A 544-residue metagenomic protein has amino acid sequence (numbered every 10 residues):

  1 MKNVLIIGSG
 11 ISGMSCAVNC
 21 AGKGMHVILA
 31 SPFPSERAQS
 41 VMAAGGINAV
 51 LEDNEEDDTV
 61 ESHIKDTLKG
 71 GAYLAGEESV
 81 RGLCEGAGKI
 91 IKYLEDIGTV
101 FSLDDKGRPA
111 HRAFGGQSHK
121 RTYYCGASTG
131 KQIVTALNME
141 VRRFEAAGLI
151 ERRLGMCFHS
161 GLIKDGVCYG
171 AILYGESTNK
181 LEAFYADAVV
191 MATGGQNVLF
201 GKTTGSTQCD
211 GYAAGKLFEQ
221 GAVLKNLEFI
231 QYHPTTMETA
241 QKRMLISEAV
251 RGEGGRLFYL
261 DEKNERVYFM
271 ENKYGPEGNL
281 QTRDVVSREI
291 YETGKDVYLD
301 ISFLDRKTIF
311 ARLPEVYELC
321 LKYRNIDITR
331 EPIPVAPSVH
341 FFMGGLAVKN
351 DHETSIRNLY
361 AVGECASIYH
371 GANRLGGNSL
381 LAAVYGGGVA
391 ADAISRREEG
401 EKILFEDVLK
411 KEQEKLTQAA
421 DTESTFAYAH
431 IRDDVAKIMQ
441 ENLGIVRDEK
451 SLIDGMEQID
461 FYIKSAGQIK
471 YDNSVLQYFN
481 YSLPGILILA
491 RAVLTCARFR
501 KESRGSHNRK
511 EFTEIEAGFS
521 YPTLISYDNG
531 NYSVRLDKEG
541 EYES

Functional and structural regions predicted by a protein language model:
K2-N3, P34-E36, M42-A43, I47 (+8 more regions): Glycine- and aromatic-enriched mobile tails/lids
V4-L29: N-terminal Rossmann-like FAD-binding beta1-loop-alpha1 element of flavoenzymes
F33-D66: Conserved N-terminal glycine-rich FAD pyrophosphate-binding loop of Rossmann-like flavoproteins
Y73-E77, R108-V134, N197-G201, V297-K307: Helix-loop-beta segment of a Rossmann-like dinucleotide-binding subdomain
A75-E85, Y123-M139, T203-G211, T236-A240 (+1 more regions): Short beta-strand to alpha-helix junction loop
E95-K180, Y185, A192, H233-A240: Conserved redox-cofactor binding core of oxidoreductases
A188-R243, G377-A393: Glycine-rich loop(s) and the adjacent beta-strand/alpha-helix scaffold that form part
K216, A222-T329, A393-E399: An anion/pyrophosphate-binding glycine-rich loop and adjacent beta-alpha core in soluble alpha-beta enzymes
